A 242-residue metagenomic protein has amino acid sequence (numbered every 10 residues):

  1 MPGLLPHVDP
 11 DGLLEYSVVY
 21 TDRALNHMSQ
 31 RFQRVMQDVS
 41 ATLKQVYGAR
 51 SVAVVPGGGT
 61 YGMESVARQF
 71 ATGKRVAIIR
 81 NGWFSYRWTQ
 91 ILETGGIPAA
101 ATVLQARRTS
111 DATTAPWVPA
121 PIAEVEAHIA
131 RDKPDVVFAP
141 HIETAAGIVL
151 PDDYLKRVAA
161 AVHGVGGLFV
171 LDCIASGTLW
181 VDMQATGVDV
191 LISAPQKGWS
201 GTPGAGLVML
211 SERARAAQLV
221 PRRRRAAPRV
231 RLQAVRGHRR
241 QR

Functional and structural regions predicted by a protein language model:
M1-R23: Polybasic, low-complexity association/targeting segments
S17-G62, Y86-E93: Conserved N-terminal alpha-helix of the aminotransferase class I/II PLP-enzyme fold
A53-P56, I78, F138-A139, F169-C173 (+1 more regions): General beta-strand structural signal in soluble alpha/beta enzymes
A71-D135: PLP-dependent aminotransferase-like
A112-G177: Active-site phosphate-binding strand-loop segment of PLP-dependent enzymes
Q184-Q196: Conserved active-site segment immediately N-terminal to the catalytic lysine that forms the internal aldimine
Q196-R242: Active-site C-terminal subdomain of aminotransferase-like
